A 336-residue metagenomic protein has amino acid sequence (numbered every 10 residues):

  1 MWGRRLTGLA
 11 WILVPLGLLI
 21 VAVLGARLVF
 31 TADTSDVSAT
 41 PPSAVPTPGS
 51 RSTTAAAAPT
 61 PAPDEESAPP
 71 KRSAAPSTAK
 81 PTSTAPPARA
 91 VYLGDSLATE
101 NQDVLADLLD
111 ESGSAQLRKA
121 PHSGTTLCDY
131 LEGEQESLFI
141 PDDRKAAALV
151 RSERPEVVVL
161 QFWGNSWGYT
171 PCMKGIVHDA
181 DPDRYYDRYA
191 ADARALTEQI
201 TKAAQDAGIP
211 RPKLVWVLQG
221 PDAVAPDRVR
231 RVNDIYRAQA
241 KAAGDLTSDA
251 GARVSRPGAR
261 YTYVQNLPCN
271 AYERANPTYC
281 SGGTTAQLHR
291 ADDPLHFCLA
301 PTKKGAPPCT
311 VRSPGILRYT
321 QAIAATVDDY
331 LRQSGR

Functional and structural regions predicted by a protein language model:
M1-V91, A98, Y330-R336: N-terminal secretory targeting modules
W2-G25, F30, Q265-R336: Conserved catalytic region of serine esterases and O-acyltransferases that act on ester linkages in lipids
P87-L93, L97-D183: Conserved SGNH/GDSL esterase-like catalytic core that processes O-acyl groups on lipids and polysaccharides
A98-L105, V229, N233, A240 (+1 more regions): Short, highly selective alpha-helical patches that border small-molecule cofactor pockets in redox/cofactor-processing
G113, L117, G244-T247, G335: Secondary-structure boundary/capping signal
D142-P314: Alpha-helical cap/lid subdomain in secreted, periplasmic, or secretory-pathway luminal O-acyl-processing enzymes
